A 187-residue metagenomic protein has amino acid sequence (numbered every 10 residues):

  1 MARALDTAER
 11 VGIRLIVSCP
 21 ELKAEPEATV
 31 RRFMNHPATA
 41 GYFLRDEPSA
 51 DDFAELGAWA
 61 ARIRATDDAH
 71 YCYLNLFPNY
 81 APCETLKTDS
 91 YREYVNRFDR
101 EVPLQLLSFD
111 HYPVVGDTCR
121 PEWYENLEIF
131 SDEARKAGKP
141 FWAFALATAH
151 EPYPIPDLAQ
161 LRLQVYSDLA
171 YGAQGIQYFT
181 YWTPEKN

Functional and structural regions predicted by a protein language model:
M1-N187: Glycan-processing catalytic domains of CAZymes
